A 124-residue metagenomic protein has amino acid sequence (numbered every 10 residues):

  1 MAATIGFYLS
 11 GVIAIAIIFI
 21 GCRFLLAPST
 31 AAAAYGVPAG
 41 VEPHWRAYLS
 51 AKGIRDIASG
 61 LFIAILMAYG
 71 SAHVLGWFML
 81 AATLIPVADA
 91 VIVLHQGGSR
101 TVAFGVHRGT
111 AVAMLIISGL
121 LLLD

Functional and structural regions predicted by a protein language model:
T4, R100-G109: Non-cytosolic membrane-interface motifs at loop->transmembrane helix junctions
F7-A27: N-terminal signal-anchor transmembrane alpha helix
L26-W45: Cytosolic, membrane-interface loops and tails of multi-pass inner-membrane proteins
P43, V106-L121: Small-residue-rich segments of transmembrane alpha-helices in multi-pass membrane proteins, especially helix faces
P43-M67, A81-L84, A88: Core segments of alpha-helical transmembrane spans in multipass integral membrane proteins
D56-A58, F62-I63, M114-D124: Hydrophobic alpha-helical transmembrane segments in multi-pass integral membrane proteins
I63-L80, L94-G97: Juxtamembrane helix-break-helix junctions at the cytosolic face of small multi-pass alpha-helical membrane proteins
Y69, A88-F104, L122-D124: Membrane-helix boundary connector in multi-pass membrane proteins
